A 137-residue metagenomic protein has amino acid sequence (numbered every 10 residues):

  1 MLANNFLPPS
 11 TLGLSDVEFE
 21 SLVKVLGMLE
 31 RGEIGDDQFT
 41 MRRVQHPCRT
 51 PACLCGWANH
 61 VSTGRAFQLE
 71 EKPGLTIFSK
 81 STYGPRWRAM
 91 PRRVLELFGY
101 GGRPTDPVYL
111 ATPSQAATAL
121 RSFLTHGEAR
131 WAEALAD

Functional and structural regions predicted by a protein language model:
A3-L135: Catalytic phosphate/metal-binding cores of nucleic-acid and nucleotide-processing enzymes, i.e., regions that mediate
